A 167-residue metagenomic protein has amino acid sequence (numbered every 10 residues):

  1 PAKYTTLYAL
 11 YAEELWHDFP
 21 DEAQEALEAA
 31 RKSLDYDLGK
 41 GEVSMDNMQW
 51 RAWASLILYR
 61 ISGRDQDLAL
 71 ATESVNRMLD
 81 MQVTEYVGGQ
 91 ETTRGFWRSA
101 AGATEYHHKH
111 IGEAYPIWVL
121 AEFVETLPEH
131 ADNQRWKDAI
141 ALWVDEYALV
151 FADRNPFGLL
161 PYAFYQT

Functional and structural regions predicted by a protein language model:
P1-T167: Glycan-recognition and catalytic cores of secretory/periplasmic carbohydrate-active enzymes
